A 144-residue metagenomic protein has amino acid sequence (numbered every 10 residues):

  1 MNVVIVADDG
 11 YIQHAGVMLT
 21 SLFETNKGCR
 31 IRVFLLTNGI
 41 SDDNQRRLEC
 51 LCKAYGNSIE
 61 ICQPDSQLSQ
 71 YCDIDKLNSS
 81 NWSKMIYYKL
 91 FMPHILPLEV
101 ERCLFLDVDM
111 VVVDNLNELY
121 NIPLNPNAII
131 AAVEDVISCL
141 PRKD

Functional and structural regions predicted by a protein language model:
M1-D144: Glycosyltransferase catalytic domains, chiefly GT-A lineage
